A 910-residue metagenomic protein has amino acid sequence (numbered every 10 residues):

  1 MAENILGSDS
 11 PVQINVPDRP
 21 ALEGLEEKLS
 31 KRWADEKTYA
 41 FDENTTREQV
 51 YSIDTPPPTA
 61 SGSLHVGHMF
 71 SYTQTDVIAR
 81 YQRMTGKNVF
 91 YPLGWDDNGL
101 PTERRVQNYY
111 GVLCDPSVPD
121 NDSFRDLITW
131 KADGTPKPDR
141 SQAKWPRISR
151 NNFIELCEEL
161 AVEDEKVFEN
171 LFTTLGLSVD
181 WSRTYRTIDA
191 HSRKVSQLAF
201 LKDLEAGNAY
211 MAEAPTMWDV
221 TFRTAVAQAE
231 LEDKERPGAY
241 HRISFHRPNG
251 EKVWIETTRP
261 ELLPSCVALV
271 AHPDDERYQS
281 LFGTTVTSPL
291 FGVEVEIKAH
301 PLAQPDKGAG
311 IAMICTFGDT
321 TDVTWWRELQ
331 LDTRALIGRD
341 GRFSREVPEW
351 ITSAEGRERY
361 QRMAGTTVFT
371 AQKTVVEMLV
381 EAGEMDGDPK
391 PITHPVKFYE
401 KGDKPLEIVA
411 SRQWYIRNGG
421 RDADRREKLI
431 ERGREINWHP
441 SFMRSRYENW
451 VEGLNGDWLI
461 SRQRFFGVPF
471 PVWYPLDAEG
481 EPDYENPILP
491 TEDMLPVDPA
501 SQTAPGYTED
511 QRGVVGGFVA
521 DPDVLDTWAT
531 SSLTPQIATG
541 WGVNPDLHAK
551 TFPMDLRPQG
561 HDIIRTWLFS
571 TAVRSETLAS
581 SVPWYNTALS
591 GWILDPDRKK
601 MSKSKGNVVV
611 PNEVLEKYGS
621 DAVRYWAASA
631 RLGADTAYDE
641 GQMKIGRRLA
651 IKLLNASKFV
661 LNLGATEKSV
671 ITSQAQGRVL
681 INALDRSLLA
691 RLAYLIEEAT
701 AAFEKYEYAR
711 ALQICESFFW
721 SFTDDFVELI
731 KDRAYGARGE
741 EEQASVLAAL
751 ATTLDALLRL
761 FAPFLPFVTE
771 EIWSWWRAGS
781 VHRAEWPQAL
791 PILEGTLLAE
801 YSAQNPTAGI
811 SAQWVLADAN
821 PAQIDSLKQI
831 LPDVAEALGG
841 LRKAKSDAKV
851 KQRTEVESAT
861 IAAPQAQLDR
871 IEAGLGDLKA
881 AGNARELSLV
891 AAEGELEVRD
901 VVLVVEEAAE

Functional and structural regions predicted by a protein language model:
A2-D274, K298, C315-W350, A382-R426 (+6 more regions): N-terminal, positively charged nucleic-acid-binding surface of large information/translation enzymes
E3-G7, R242, L454-A529, L533 (+2 more regions): Feature 926 captures the class I aminoacyl-tRNA synthetase adenylation module centered on the KMSKS loop
V16-R19, A143, R147, N151-L160 (+7 more regions): Extended, non-catalytic structural segments that build the interaction scaffolds of large macromolecular assemblies
R47-T55, V77, P136-K144, E169-G176 (+10 more regions): Active-site-adjacent bridging/hinge elements
G67-A79, K87, W95-D96, S192-V195 (+7 more regions): Structured ligand/cofactor/substrate-binding pocket environments in proteins
R80-N88, Y109-P119, N170, T174-V179 (+21 more regions): Secondary-structure transition/capping motifs at alpha-helix termini and the adjoining loop/turn into the next element
L113-N151, I351-M363, I488-R512, G795-A817: Charged, glycine/proline-rich intrinsically disordered loops and linkers
F222, F291, G402-D403, L476-A478 (+1 more regions): Short Cys/His-rich metal-coordination motifs, predominantly Zn2+-binding knuckles/fingers
